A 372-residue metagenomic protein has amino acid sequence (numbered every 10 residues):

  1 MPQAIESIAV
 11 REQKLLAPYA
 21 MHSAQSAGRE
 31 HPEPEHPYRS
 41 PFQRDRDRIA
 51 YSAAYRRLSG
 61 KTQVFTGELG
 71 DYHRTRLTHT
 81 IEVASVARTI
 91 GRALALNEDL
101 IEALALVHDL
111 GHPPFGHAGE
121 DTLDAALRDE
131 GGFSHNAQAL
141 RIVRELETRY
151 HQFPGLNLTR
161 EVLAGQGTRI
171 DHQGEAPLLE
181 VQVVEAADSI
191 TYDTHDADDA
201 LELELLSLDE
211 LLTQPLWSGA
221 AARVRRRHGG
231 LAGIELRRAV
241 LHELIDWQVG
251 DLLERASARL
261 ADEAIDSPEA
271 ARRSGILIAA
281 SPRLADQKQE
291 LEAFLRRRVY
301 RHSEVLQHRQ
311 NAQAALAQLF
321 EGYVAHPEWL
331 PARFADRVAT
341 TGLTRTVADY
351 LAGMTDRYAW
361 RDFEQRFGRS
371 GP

Functional and structural regions predicted by a protein language model:
M1-T80, A84-I90, N97-E98, G119 (+1 more regions): Histidine-centered, transition-metal-coordinating active-site segments
L100-D129, N136: Aspartate-rich (DDxxD/NDxxD/DxxxD) Mg2+/diphosphate-binding motifs and their adjoining helix-loop segments
